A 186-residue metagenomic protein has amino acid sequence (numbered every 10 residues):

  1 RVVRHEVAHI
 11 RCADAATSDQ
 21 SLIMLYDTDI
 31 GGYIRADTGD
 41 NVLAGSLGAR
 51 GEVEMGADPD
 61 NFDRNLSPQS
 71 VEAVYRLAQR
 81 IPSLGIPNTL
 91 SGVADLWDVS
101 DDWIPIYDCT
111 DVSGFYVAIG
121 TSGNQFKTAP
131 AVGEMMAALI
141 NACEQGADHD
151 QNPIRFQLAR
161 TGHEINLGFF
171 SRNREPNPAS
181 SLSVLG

Functional and structural regions predicted by a protein language model:
R1-R4, T28, E164: A short, structural micro-pattern
R1-S21: Central helical "cap/lid" subdomain
V3, P68-E72, A131: Conserved active-site and cofactor/substrate-binding residues in soluble primary-metabolism enzymes
A8-I10, I34, A118: Short beta-strand element of the conserved SAM-dependent methyltransferase core
I10-A13, P82-S83, N141-Q145: Generic secondary-structure signature for well-ordered alpha-helical cores
A15-S113: Active-site lid/adjacent beta-loop-alpha segment flanking the redox-cofactor pocket in flavoenzymes
D111-G186: C-terminal lid/capping helical subdomain adjacent to the catalytic/cofactor pocket in oxidative enzymes
